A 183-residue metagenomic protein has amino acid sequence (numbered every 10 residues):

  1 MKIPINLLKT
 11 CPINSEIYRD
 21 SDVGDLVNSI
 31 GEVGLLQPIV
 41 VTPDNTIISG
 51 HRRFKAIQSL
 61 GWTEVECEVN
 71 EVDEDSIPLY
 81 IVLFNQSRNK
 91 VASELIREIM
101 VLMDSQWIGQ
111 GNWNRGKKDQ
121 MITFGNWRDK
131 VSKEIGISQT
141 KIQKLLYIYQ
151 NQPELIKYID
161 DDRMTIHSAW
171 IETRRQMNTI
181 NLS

Functional and structural regions predicted by a protein language model:
M1-L7, D73-S76: Flexible hinge/switch segments at interdomain interfaces of large molecular machines
C11-V27, G31-V33, K55-Q150, W170-R174: Amphipathic, charge-rich alpha-helical segments that serve as recognition/docking helices
N14, D44-S49: Acidic, metal-coordinating catalytic cores used for nucleic-acid/nucleotide bond scission and strand-transfer chemistry
L35-P38: N-terminal BTB/POZ boundary and linker segment
L145-I159, T179: Short, solvent-exposed alpha-helical "recognition" segments
P153-I171: Short Lys/Arg-enriched helix C-cap and helix-to-coil transition segments that create basic nucleic-acid-contact patches
E172-S183: A short, Lys/Arg-enriched interface patch at domain edges and termini
